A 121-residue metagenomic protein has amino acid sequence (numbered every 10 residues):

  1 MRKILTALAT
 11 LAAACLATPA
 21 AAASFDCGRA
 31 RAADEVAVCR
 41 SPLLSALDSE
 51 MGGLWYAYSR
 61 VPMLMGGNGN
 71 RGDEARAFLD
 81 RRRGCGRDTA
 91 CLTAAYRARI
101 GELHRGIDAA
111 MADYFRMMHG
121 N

Functional and structural regions predicted by a protein language model:
M1-A9: Bacterial N-terminal signal peptides that target proteins for export
L5, A14-C15, R31, C91: Residues at the start of alpha-helices and the adjacent loop-to-helix junctions
A13-A21: C-terminal segment of classical bacterial N-terminal signal peptides
A20-N121: N-terminal alpha-helical modules
